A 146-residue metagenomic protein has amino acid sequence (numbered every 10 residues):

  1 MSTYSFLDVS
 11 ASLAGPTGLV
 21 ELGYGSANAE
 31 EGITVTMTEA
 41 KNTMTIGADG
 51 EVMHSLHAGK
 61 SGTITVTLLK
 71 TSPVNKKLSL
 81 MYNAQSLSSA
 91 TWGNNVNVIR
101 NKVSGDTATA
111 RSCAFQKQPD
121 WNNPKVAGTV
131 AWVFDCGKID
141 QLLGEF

Functional and structural regions predicted by a protein language model:
M1-P73, G105-D106, R111-A131: Solvent-exposed edge beta-strands and adjacent loop segments that serve as assembly or binding interfaces
P73-S79: Short, conserved charged micro-motifs
S79-A108: Short, acidic/charged, Gly/Pro-enriched secondary-structure junctions
Q85, Q116-Q118, Q141: Residue-identity detector for glutamine
T129-F146: C-terminal or internal capping secondary-structure element at the end of a domain, subdomain, or sheet
